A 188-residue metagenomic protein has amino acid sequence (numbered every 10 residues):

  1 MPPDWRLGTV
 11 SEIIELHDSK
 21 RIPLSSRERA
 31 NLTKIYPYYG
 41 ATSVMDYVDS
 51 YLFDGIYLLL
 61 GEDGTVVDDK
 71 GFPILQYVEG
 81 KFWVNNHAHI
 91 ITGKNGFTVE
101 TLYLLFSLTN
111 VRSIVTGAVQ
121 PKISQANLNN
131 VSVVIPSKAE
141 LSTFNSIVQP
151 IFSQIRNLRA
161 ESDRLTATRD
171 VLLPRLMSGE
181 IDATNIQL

Functional and structural regions predicted by a protein language model:
M1-P23, E28-G40, V134-A183: Non-catalytic DNA-recognition/assembly elements of restriction-modification systems
R6-P136, Q187-L188: DNA target-recognition domains and sequence-specific DNA-contacting regions of bacterial/archaeal
